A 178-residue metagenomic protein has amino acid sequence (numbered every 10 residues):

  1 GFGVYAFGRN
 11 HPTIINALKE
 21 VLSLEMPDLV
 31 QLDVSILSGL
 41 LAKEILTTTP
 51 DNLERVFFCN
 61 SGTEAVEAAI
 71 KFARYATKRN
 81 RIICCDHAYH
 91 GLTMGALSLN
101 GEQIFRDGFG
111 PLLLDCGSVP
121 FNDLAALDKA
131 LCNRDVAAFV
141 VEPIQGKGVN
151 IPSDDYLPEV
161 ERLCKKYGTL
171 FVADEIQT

Functional and structural regions predicted by a protein language model:
G1-N80: Glycine-rich loop-to-alpha-helix module at the N-terminal edge of alpha/beta enzyme cores
E25, F171-V172: Hydrophobic beta-strand scaffold residues
S35-I36, G62-T63, D86-H90, Q177: Acidic, glycine-rich active-site loops and adjacent beta-strand->loop/helix elements that engage anionic groups
Y75-G91: Conserved PLP-anchoring active-site segment centered on the Schiff-base-forming lysine
A76, K166-Y167: Helix C-cap/helix->beta junction micro-motif
A88-I144, G148-Y156, R162, K166: PLP-dependent aminotransferase-class I/II
I144, E175-Q177: Conserved Walker B
